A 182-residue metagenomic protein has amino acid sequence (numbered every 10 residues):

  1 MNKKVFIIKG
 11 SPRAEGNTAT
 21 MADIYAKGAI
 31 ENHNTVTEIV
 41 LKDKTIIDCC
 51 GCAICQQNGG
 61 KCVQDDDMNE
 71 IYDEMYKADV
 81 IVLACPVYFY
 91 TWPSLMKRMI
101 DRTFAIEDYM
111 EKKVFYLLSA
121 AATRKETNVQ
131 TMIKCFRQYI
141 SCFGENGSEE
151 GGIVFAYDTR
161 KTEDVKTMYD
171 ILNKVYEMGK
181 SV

Functional and structural regions predicted by a protein language model:
M1-A84, Y90-A105, E163-V182: N-terminal beta1-alpha1-beta2 submodule of the flavodoxin-like/Rossmannoid cofactor-binding fold
N2-F6, Y116-L117, F155-T162: A short small-residue
R13-A14, Y25-G28, F89, F104 (+6 more regions): Aromatic-enriched hydrophobic runs in primary sequence
E38-V40, Q64, L117, G152-F155: Structural signal for conserved beta-strand scaffold positions within catalytic alpha/beta enzyme cores
T45, A122, Y157-K161: Glycine-rich beta-alpha junction loops
L95, Y109-I153: Short, glycine-/small-residue-rich phosphate/pyrophosphate-handling segment
Y139-Y157, T162, K166, L172-N173 (+1 more regions): A charged, well-structured terminal subsegment
